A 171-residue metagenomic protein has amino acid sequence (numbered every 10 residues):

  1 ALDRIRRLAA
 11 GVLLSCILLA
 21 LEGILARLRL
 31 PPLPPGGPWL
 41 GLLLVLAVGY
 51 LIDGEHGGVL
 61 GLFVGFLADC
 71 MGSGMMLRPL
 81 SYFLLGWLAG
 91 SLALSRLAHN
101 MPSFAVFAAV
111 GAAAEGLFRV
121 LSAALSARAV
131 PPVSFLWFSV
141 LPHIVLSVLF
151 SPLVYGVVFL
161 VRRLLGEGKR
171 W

Functional and structural regions predicted by a protein language model:
A1-W171: Terminal, non-globular segments
